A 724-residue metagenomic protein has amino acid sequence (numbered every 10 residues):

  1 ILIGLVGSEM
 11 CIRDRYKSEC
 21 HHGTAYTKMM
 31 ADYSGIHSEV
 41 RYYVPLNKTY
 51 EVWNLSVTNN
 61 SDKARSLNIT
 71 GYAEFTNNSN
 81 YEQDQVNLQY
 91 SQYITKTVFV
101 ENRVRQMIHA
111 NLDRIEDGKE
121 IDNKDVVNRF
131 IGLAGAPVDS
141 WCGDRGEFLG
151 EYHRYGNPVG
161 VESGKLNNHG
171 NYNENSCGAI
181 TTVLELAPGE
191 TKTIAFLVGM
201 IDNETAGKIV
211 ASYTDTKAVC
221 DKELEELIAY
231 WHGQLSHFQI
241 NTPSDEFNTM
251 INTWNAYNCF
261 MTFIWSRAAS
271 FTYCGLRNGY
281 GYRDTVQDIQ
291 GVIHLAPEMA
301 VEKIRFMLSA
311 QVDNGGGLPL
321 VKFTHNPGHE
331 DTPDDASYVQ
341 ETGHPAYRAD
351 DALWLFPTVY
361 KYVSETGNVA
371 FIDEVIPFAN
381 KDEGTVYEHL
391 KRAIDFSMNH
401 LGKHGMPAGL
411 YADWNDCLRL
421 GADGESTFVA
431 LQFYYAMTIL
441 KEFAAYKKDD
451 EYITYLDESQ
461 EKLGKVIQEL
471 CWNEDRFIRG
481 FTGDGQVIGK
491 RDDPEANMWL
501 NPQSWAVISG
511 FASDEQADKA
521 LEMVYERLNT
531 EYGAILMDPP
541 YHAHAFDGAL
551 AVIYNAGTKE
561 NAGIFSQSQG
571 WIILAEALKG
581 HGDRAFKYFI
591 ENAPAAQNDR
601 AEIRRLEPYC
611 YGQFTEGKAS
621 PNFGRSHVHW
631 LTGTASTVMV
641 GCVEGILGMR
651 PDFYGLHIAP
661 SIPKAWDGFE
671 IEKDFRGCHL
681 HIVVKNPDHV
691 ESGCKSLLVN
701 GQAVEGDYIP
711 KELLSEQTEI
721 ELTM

Functional and structural regions predicted by a protein language model:
I1-G7, I12: Single conserved hydrophobic/aromatic residue that forms the stacking wall/gate of nucleotide- or nucleobase-binding
M29, V44-V159, S163, G207-H237: Polysaccharide-binding surfaces and accessory modules of carbohydrate-active proteins
R65, L184-D202, F433-A436: Short Pro-Gly-centered flexible turn/kink motifs
Y72, V86-N87, L318-P319, Y434-A551 (+2 more regions): Catalytic cores of carbohydrate-active enzymes
E225-L276, E302, F306, F396 (+1 more regions): Low-complexity, Ser/Thr/Pro/Gly-enriched N-terminal "stalk/linker" regions
S270-G279, L320-Y347, A379-T385, H404-S426 (+3 more regions): Carbohydrate-binding/catalytic loop surfaces
Y280-T285, I289-A300, I304-H404, S426-Y434 (+4 more regions): Aromatic-rich carbohydrate-recognition surfaces in CAZymes
E616, P621-W666: Catalytic cores of secreted or luminal carbohydrate-active enzymes
